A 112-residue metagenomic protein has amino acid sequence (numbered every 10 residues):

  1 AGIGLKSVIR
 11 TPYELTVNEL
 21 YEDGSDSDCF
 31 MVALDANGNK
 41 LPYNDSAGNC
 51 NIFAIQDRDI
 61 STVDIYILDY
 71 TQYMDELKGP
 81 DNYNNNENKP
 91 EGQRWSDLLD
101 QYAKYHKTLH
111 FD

Functional and structural regions predicted by a protein language model:
A1-D112: Alpha-helical, hydrophobic structural elements that either
